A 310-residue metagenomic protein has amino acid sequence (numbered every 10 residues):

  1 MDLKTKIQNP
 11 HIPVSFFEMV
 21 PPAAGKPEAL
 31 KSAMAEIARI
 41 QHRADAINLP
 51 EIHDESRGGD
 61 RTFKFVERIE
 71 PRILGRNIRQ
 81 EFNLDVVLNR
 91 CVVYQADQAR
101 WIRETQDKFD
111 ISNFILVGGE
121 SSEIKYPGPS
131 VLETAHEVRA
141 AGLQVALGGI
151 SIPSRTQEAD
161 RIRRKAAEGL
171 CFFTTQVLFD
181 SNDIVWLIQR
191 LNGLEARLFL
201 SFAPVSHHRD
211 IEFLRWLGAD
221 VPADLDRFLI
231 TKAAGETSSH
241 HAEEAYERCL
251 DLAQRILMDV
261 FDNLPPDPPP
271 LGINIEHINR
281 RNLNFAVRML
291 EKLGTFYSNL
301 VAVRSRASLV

Functional and structural regions predicted by a protein language model:
M1-T156, L170, R248, P270-G272 (+2 more regions): Active-site beta->alpha loop and helix N-cap motifs at the rims of alpha/beta catalytic domains
Q95-K108, T156-A167, V185-Q189, H208-L217 (+2 more regions): Catalytic cores of alpha/beta
D107-F114, G118-E123, D183, Q189-L191 (+3 more regions): Conserved thiamine diphosphate
E137-T174, S239-P268: Active-site/ligand-binding-proximal alpha/beta "capping" segment
I150, T174-Q176, L198-A203, E276: Short, conserved beta-strand edge motifs with alternating hydrophobic and charged residues
F179, S201-R209, H277-N282: Glycine-rich beta-alpha junction loops
F202-P269: Catalytic-face loop-and-helix region of soluble metabolic enzyme cores
